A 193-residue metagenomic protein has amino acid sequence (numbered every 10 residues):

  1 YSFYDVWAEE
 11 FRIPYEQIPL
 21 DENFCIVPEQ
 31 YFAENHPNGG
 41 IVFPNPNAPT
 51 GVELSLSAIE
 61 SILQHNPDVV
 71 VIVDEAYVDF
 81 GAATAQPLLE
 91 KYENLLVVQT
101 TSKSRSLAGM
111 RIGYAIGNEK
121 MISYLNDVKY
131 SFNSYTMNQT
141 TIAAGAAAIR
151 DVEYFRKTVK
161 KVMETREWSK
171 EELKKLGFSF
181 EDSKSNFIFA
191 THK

Functional and structural regions predicted by a protein language model:
Y1-I13: Substrate-binding/gating loop at the entrance of the active-site cleft, primarily in PLP-dependent aminotransferase-like
F11-R12, K91-Y92, L176: Short, structured coil segments at secondary-structure junctions
I13, V69, F178: Short glycine/serine/threonine/alanine-rich loop segments
E16, E22-E75, D79: Active-site phosphate-binding strand-loop segment of PLP-dependent enzymes
N94-K174, F178-E181: PLP-dependent aminotransferase class I/II
G117, F189-K193: Conserved PLP-binding active-site segment of the aspartate aminotransferase-like
E181-F187: Short Gly/Ser/Thr- and Asp/Glu-enriched loop/turn motifs at secondary-structure junctions
